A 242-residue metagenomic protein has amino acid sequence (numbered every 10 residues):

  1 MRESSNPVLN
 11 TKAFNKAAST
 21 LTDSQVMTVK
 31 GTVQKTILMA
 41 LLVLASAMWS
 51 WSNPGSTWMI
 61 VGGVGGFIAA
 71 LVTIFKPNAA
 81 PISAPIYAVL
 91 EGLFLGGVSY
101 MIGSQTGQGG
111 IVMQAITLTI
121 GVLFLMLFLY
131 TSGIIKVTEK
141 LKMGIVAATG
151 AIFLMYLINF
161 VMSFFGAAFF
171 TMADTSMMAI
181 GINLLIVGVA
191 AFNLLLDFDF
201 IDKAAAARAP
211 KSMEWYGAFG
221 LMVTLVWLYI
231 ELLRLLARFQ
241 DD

Functional and structural regions predicted by a protein language model:
M1-D242: A hydrophobic alpha-helical transmembrane-helix feature that marks the membrane cores and membrane-interface segments
